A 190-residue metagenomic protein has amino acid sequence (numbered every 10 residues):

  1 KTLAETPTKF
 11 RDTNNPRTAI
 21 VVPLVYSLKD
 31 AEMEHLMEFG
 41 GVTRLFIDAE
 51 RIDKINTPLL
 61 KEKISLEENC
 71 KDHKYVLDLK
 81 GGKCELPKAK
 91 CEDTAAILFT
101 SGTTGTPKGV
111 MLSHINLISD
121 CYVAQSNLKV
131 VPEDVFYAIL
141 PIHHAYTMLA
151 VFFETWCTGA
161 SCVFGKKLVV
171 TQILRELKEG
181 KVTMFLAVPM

Functional and structural regions predicted by a protein language model:
K1-L3, V25, E34, V130 (+1 more regions): Conserved AMP-binding
T2, T6, N14, F99 (+2 more regions): Hydrophobic/aromatic ligand-binding patch that stacks against planar heteroaromatic rings of cofactors or nucleotides
A4-F46, G109-M111, A160-K167: Short beta-strand->loop structural element characteristic of the AMP-binding/adenylate-forming
R44, E50-C91: ANL superfamily adenylate-forming
G81-F99, T106, K129-V135: Conserved pre-ATP/AMP-binding loop-to-beta segment of ANL
A95-S119: Conserved AMP-binding A3 loop
I118-V135, I142-M190: Conserved AMP-binding/adenylation subdomain of ANL enzymes
